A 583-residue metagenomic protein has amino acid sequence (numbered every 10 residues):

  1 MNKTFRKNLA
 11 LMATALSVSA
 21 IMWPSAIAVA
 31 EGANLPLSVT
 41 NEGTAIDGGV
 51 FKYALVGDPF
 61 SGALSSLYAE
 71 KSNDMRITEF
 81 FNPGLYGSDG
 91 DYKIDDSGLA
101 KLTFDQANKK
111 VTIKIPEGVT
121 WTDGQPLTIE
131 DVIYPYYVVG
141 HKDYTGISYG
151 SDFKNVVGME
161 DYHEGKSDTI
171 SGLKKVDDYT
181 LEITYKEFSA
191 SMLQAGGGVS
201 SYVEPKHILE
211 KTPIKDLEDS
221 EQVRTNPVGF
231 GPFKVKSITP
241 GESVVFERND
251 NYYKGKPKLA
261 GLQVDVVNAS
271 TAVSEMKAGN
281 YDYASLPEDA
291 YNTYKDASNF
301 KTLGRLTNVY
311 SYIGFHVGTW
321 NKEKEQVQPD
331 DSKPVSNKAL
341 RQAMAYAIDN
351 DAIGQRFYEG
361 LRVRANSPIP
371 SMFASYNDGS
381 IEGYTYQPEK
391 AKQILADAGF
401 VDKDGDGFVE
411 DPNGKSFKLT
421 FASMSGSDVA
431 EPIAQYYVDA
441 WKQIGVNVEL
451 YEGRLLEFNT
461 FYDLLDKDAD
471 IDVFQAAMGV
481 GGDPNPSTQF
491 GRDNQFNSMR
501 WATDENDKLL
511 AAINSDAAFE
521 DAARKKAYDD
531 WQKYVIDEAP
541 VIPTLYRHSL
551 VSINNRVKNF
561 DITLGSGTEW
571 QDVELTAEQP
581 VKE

Functional and structural regions predicted by a protein language model:
V39-T44, Q342, N447-N459, S487-N554 (+1 more regions): Extracytoplasmic/peripheral linker and loop segments enriched in polar/acidic and small residues with frequent Thr/Pro
F51-Q106, Y137, V228: N-terminal lobe/hinge region of extracytoplasmic solute-binding protein
A100-S148, K333-V335: Aromatic- and charge-enriched surface segment that lines or borders ligand/interaction sites
Y149-K211: Surface-exposed binding/hinge segments that line and control ligand-binding clefts or catalytic entry sites
G197-P257, G261, A278, P388 (+1 more regions): Gly/Pro-rich hinge or "lid" segments in bacterial periplasmic/extracellular proteins
L306-K322, N459-A517, G567-E569: Acidic-aromatic pocket-rim loops
P334-D439, P580-V581: Append "and occasionally in soluble cytosolic enzymes with long acidic Gly/Pro-rich linkers
I553-E583: Long beta-strand-rich cores associated with HINT superfamily self-processing modules
